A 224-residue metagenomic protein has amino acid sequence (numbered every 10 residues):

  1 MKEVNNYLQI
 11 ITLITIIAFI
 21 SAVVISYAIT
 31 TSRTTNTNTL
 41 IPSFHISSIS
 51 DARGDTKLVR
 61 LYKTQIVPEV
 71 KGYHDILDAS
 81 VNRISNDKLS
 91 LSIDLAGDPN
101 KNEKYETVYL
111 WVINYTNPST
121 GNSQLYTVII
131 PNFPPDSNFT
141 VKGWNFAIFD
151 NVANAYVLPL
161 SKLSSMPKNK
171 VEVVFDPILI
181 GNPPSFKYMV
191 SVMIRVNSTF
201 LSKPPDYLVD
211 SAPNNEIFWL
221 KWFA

Functional and structural regions predicted by a protein language model:
M1-S43, A224: Secretory targeting signatures
N5, R53, K57, L77-S80 (+5 more regions): Intrinsically disordered, low-complexity regions of eukaryotic proteins
T31-D51, N117-P135, I180-A224: Acidic/polar low-complexity flexible segments
L40-D51, D55-V141, T199-F200: Surface-exposed, glycine/proline- and aromatic-rich loop segments on solvent-exposed faces across compartments
N86-S90, E106-L110, S161-L163, K168-E172 (+1 more regions): Extracellular structured ligand-interaction cores
L95-G97, Y115, P167, P177-L179 (+1 more regions): Short, flexible loop/turn elements at secondary-structure junctions
I130-P131, K142-D150, F223: Polybasic, proline/glycine-rich intrinsically disordered low-complexity segments
N145-P183: Acidic, glycine-rich flexible loop segments
